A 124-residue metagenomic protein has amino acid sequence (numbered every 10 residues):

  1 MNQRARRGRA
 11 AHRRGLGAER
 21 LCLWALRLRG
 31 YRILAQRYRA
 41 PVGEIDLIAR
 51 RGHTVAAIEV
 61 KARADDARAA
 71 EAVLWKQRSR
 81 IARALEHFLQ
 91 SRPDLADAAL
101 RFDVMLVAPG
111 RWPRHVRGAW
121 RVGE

Functional and structural regions predicted by a protein language model:
M1-Q36: Acidic-basic catalytic patches of nuclease active cores, encompassing PD-(D/E)XK and other metal-cofactor nuclease
L28-V55: Active-site metal-binding core of divalent-cation-utilizing nuclease and nuclease-like domains
L34, A69, W112, V116: Glycine-rich, flexible loop/turn motifs
R37, K61, D103-M105: Solvent-exposed beta-strand sheet faces enriched in polar/charged residues
I45-A69, I81: Conserved catalytic cores of phosphodiester-cleaving nucleases, focusing on short active-site segments
A64-L85, S91: Mg2+/Mn2+-dependent nuclease catalytic core
R92-E124: Domain-level recognition of nuclease-like catalytic cores that cleave nucleotide substrates
